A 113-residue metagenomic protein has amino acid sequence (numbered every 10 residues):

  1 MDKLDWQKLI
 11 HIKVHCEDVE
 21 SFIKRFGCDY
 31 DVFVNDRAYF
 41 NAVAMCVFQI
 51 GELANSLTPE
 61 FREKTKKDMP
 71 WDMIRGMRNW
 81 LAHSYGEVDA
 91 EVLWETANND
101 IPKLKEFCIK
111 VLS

Functional and structural regions predicted by a protein language model:
M1-S113: Solvent-exposed interaction patches of small proteins and small membrane subunits
